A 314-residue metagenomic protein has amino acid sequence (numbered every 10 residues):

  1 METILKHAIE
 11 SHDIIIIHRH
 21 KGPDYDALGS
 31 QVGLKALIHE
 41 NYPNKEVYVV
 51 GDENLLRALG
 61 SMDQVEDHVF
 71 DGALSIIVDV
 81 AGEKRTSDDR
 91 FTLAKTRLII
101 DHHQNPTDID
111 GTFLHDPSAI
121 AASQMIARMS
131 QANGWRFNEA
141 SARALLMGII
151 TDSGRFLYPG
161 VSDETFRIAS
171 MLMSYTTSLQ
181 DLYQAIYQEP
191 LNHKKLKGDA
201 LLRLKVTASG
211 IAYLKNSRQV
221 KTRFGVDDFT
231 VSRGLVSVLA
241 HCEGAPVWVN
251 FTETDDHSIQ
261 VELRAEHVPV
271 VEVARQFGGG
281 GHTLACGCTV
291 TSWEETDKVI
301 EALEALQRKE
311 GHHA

Functional and structural regions predicted by a protein language model:
E2-A58, H68-G72, T151-A314: Hydrophobic helix-and-loop "lid/oligomerization" segment in the mid-to-C-terminal part of catalytic domains
G33-K35, T92-K95, H115-D116, R167: Glycine-rich, phosphate-binding/catalytic loops in enzymes
V49, I77, R97-I99, F113-L114 (+2 more regions): Conserved beta-strand scaffold positions in the cores of enzyme catalytic domains, especially in NTP/NDP-utilizing
N54-T112: Active-site cofactor/cluster-binding pocket
Q64-H68, H115-S118, E266-H267: Short, hinge-like loop/turn segments at secondary-structure boundaries
E66, S87-D89, F113-H115, G134-R136 (+2 more regions): A generic local secondary-structure boundary/capping motif
H68-F70, R90-T92, T107, F137-E139 (+3 more regions): Solvent-exposed alpha-helices and their adjacent loops that cap or buttress functional pockets in soluble metabolic
H102-I168: Short alpha-helices
